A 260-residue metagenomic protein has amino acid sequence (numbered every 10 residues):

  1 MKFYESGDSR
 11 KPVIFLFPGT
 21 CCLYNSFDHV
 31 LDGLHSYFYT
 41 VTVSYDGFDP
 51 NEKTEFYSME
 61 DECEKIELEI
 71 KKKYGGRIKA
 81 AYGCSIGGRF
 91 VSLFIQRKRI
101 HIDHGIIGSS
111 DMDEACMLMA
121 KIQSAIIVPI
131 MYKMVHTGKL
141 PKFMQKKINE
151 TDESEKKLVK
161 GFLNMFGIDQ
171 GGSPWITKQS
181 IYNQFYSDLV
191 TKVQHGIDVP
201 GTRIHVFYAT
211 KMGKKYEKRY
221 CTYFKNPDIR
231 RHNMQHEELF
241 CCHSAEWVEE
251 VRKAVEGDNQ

Functional and structural regions predicted by a protein language model:
Y4-E52: Conserved HGGG/HGGXW glycine-rich cap/lid loop of the alpha/beta-hydrolase fold
H29, L93-R97: Active-site signature of alpha/beta-hydrolase-fold catalytic machinery across serine- and Asp/Cys-nucleophile hydrolases
V41-A80: Active-site loop/oxyanion-hole signature of alpha/beta-hydrolase fold enzymes
Y82-V91: Gly/Ala-rich beta-loop-alpha elbow adjacent to hydrolase catalytic centers
Q96, I102-V135: Flexible "cap/lid" loop of the alpha/beta hydrolase fold
C116-M117, G138-I197: Conserved alpha/beta-hydrolase catalytic His-Asp/Glu region
I176-T222, N233, L239-F240: Conserved serine/cysteine hydrolase catalytic core
K225-Q260: Catalytic active-site module of serine/aspartate enzymes centered on a nucleophile-bearing elbow/loop
